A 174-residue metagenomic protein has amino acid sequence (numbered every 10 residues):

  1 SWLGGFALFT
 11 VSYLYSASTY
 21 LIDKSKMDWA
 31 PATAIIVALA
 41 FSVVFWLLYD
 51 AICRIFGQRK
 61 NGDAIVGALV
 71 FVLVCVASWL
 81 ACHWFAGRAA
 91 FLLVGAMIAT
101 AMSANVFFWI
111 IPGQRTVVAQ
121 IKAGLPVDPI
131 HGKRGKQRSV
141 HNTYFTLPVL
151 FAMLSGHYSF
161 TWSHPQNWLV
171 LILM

Functional and structural regions predicted by a protein language model:
W2-M174: Polytopic transmembrane helical bundles with strong interfacial aromatic enrichment
